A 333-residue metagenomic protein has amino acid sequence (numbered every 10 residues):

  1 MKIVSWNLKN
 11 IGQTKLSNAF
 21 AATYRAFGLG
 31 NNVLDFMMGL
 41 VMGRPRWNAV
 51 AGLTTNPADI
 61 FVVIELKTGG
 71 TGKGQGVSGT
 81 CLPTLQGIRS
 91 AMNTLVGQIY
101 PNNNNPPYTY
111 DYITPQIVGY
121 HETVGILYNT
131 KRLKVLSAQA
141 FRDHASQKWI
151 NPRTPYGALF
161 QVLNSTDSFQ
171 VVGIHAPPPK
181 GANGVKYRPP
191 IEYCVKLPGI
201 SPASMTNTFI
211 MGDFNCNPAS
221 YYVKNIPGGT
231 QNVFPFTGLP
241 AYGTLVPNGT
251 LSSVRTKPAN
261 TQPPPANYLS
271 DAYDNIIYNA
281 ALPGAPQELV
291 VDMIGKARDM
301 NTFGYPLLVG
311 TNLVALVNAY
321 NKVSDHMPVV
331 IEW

Functional and structural regions predicted by a protein language model:
M1-F20, L136-F141, S168-P178: Active-site-proximal beta-strand elements of phosphoester/diester hydrolases
M1-I117, H121-E122, K296-N301, Y305-V309 (+2 more regions): N-terminal, active-site-proximal structural segment of metallo-dependent hydrolase catalytic domains
M1-K2, T55-F61, N103-Y110, R132-L133 (+3 more regions): Loop/turn elements at helix/coil->beta-strand transitions in domains of secreted/extracellular proteins
N7-K9, K67, H175-P177, F214-N217 (+1 more regions): Catalytic metal-binding/acid-base residues of hydrolase active sites
T68-T71, G119-H121, P179-K180, N215-Y221 (+1 more regions): Active-site environment of divalent metal-dependent phosphoester hydrolases
Q98, G119-L136, Q161, Y268-E288 (+1 more regions): Conserved beta strand-loop-helix elements of the APE1-like EEP
V118, E122-L163, G173: A well-ordered secondary-structure block
I200-F209, C216-W333: Metal-dependent phosphoester-hydrolase catalytic domains
